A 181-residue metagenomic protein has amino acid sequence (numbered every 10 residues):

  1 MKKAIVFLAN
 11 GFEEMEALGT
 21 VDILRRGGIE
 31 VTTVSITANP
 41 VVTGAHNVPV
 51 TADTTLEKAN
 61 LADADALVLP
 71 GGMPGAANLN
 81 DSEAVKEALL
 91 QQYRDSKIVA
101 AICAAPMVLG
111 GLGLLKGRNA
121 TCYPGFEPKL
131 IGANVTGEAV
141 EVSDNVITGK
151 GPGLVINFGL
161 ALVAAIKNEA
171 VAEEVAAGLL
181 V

Functional and structural regions predicted by a protein language model:
K3-V6, F12, G27-S35, D53-T54 (+1 more regions): Active-site-adjacent pocket-lining segments in enzyme domains
F12-E16, V41: Short N-terminal binding/cap micro-motifs at the start of the first secondary-structure element
V21: Histidine-anchored nucleotide/phosphate-binding helix
V34-T54: N-terminal beta-loop-helix "entrance" segment that forms/cooperates in small-molecule cofactor or anionic ligand
